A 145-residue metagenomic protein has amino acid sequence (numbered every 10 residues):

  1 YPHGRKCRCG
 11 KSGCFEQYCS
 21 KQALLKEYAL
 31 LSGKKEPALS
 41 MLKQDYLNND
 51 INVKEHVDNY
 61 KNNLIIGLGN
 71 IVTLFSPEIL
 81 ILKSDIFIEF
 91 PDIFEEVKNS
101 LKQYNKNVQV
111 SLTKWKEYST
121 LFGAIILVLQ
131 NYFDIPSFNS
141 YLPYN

Functional and structural regions predicted by a protein language model:
Y1-P2: Short, flexible, mixed-charge glycine/proline-rich loop motifs that serve as phosphate/nucleic-acid-contacting
K6, K11-N145: ATP-binding/phosphotransfer module of carbohydrate and carboxylate kinases, centering on a glycine-rich
